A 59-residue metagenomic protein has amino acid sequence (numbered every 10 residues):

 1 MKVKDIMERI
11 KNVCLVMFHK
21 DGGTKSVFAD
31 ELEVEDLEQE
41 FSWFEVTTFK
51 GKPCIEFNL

Functional and structural regions predicted by a protein language model:
M1-T24: N-terminal acidic leader/helix
F18-L59: Detector for the mature cores of small, proteolytically processed and post-translationally modified peptide effectors
